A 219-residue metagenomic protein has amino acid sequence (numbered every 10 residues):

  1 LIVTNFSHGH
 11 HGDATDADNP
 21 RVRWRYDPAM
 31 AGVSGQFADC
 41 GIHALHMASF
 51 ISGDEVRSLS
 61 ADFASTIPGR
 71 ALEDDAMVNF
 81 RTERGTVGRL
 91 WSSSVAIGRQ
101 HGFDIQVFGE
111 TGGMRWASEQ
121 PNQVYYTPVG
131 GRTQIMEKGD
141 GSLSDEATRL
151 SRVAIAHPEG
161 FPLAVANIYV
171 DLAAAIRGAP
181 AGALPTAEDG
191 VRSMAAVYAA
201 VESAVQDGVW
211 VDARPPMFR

Functional and structural regions predicted by a protein language model:
L1, E202-R219: C-terminal capping/lid region of NAD(P)-dependent oxidoreductase domains
L1-R70, V124, D207: Predominantly a Rossmann-like dinucleotide-binding segment in NAD(P)-dependent oxidoreductases
D16-R21, R25, S58, M77 (+4 more regions): C-terminal glycine/acidic-rich active-site capping loop/insertion
A44-L45, V165, Y169-V170, V197: A general structural signal for well-ordered alpha-helical segments in protein cores
S52, Y169-P180, Y198-V201, V205: Short, hydrophobic alpha-helical segments
D54-E55, R70-L72, T86, R99-F103: Glycine/proline-rich active-site loop of Rossmann-fold NAD(P)-dependent oxidoreductases
P68, W91-R99: Glycine-rich phosphate/pyrophosphate-binding beta-alpha loops
